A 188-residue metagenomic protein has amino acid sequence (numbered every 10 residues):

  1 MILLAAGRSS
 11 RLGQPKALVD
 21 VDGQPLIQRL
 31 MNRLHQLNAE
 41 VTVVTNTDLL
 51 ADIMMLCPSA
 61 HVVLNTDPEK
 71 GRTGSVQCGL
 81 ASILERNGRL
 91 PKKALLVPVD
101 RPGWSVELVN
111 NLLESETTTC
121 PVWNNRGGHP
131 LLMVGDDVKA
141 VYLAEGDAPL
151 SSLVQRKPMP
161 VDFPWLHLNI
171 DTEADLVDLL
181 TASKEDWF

Functional and structural regions predicted by a protein language model:
M1, Y142-F188: Conserved alpha/beta core of the MobA/IspD/sugar-nucleotide pyrophosphorylase nucleotidyltransferase superfamily
M1-G127, K157-L166, W187: Nucleotide and nucleotide-moiety/phosphate-recognizing core
L50, V109, D137-V141, L176: A generic structural signal for short hydrophobic patches within well-formed alpha-helices
Q77-L80, G135, A174-D178: Short, surface-exposed amphipathic charged segments that create phosphate/polyanion-binding patches used for binding
L84, D137-G146: Hydrophobic, well-ordered secondary-structure segments that either form specific early membrane-associated helices used
G103, L132, N169-I170: Short aromatic/basic micro-patch
G128-A140, E173: Conserved nucleotide-sugar donor-binding and metal-coordinating catalytic region shared by glycosyltransferases
